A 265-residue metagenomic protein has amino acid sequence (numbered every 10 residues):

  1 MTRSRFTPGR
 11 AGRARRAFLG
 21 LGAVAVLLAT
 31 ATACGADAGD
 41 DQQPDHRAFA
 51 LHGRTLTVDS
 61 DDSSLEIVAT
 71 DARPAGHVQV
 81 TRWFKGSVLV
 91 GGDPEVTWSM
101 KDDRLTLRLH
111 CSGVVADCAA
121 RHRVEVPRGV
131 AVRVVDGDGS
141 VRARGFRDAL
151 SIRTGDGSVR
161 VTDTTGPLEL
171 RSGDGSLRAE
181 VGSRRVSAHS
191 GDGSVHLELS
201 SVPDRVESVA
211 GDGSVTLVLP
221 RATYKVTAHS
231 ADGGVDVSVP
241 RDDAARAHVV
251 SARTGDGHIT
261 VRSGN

Functional and structural regions predicted by a protein language model:
T2-V90, S112-A119, R123, G234-A245 (+1 more regions): Short acidic/polar N-terminal linker immediately downstream of export determinants
H46-F49, G91-G166, L177-A179, R184 (+1 more regions): Right-handed parallel beta-helix
F49-L51, S60, A69, M100 (+12 more regions): Hydrophobic residues in beta-strands and at strand termini
L56-V58, V134, I152, A188 (+1 more regions): Active-site alpha-helical segments that house and flank conserved acidic catalytic motifs for diphosphate chemistry
G76, V130, Y224-V226: Short beta-strand/loop motifs in extracellular/secreted proteins, especially within beta-sandwich accessory domains
A179-N265: Short, surface-exposed interaction patches in beta-rich subdomains that mediate adhesion/assembly near membranes
